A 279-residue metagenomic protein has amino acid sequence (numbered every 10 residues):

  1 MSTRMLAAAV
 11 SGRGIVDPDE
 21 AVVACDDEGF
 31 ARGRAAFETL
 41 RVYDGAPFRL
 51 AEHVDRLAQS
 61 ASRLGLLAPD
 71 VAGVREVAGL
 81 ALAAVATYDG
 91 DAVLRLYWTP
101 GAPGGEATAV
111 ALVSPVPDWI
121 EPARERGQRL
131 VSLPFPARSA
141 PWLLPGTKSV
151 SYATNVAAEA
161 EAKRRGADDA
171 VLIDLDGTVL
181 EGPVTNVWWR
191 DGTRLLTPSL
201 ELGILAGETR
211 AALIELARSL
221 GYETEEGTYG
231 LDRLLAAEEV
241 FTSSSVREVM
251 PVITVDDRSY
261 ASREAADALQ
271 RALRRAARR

Functional and structural regions predicted by a protein language model:
M1-A170, L175-T178, E201, E215-R279: Conserved alpha/beta cores of soluble small-molecule-handling proteins
T178-L200, A206: Glycine- and Gly-Pro-enriched alpha-helical subdomains that act as flexible, kink-prone "lid/hinge" or packing modules
G207-A212: Feature captures the catalytic cores and cofactor-binding loops of soluble hydro-lyases/lyases that act on carboxylate
